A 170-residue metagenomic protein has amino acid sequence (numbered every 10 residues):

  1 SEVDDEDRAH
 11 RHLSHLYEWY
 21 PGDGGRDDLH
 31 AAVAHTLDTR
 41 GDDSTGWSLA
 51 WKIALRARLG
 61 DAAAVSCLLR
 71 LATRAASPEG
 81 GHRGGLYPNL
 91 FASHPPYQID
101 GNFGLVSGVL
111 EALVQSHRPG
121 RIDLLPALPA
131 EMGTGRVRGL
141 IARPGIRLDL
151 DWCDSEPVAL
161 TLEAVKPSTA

Functional and structural regions predicted by a protein language model:
S1-G46, C67-Y87: Extended glycan-interaction surfaces of carbohydrate-active proteins
R8-A9, T39-D43, R56, S93-D100: Short, contiguous acidic/charged loop-to-helix segments that flank catalytic cores in large enzymes
Y17-D27, W51-G60, G108-H117: Well-ordered alpha-helical scaffold segments within catalytic/enzyme domains
W47-S48, L105: The tetratricopeptide repeat
S48-L49, V158: Short, surface-exposed connector motifs at secondary-structure boundaries
A63-A170: Non-catalytic C-terminal accessory modules of carbohydrate-active enzymes
